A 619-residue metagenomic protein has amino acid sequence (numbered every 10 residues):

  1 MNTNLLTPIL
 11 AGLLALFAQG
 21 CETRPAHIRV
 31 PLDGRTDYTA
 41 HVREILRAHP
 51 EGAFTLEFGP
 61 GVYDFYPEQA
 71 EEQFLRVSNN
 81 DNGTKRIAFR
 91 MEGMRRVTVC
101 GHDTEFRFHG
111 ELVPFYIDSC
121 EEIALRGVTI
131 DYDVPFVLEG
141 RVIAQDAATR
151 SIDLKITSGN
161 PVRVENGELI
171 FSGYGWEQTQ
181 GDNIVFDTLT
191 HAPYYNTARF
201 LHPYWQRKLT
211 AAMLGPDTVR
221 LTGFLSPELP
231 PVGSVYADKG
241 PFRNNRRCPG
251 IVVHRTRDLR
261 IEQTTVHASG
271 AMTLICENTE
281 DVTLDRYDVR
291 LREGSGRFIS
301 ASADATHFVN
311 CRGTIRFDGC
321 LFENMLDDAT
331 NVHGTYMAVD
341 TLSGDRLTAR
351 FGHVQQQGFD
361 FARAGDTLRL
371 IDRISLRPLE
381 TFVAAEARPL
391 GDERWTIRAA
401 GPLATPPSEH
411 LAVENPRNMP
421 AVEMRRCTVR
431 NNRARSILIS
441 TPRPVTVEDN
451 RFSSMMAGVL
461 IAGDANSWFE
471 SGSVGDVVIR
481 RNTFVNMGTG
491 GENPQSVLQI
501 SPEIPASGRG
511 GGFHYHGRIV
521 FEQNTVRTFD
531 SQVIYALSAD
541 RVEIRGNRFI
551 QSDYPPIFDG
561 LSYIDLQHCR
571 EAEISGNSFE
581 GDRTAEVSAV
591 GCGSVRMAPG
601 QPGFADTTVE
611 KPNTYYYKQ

Functional and structural regions predicted by a protein language model:
L16-H27: Bacterial Sec-dependent signal peptides at the C-terminal "C-region" and cleavage site
I28-E57: Acidic Gly/Asp/Thr-rich repetitive segments characteristic of extracellular carbohydrate-active and adhesion proteins
L46-R47, F65-T98, R107-R126, V134-R150 (+10 more regions): Extracellular beta-strand-rich solenoid/capping regions of secreted or surface-exposed proteins that bind or remodel
L56, F89-E92, V97, T104 (+30 more regions): Solenoid scaffold repeats with emphasis on beta-solenoid/beta-helix
F108, Y132-V134, I143, T157-A212 (+1 more regions): Ser/Thr/Gly-rich low-complexity blocks that favor extended beta-strand/coil architectures
F108-P114, V134-L138, R247-P249, G270-C276 (+12 more regions): Short glycine/acidic-rich loop motifs that flank beta-strands on beta-rich extracellular proteins
Y195-R207, A211-R246, E380-T381, A387-V422 (+1 more regions): Small/polar beta-strand repeat architecture
